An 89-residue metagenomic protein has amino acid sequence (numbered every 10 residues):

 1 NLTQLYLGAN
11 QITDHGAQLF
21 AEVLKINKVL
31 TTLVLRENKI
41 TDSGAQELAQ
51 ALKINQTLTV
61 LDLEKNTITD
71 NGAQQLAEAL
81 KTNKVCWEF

Functional and structural regions predicted by a protein language model:
L5-L7, L33-L35, L61-L63, E88-F89: Conserved hydrophobic beta-strand positions in leucine-rich repeat
D14-I26, D42-I54, D70-T82: A structural signal for leucine-rich repeat
L61-I68, L76-F89: Leucine-rich solenoid repeat scaffolds
